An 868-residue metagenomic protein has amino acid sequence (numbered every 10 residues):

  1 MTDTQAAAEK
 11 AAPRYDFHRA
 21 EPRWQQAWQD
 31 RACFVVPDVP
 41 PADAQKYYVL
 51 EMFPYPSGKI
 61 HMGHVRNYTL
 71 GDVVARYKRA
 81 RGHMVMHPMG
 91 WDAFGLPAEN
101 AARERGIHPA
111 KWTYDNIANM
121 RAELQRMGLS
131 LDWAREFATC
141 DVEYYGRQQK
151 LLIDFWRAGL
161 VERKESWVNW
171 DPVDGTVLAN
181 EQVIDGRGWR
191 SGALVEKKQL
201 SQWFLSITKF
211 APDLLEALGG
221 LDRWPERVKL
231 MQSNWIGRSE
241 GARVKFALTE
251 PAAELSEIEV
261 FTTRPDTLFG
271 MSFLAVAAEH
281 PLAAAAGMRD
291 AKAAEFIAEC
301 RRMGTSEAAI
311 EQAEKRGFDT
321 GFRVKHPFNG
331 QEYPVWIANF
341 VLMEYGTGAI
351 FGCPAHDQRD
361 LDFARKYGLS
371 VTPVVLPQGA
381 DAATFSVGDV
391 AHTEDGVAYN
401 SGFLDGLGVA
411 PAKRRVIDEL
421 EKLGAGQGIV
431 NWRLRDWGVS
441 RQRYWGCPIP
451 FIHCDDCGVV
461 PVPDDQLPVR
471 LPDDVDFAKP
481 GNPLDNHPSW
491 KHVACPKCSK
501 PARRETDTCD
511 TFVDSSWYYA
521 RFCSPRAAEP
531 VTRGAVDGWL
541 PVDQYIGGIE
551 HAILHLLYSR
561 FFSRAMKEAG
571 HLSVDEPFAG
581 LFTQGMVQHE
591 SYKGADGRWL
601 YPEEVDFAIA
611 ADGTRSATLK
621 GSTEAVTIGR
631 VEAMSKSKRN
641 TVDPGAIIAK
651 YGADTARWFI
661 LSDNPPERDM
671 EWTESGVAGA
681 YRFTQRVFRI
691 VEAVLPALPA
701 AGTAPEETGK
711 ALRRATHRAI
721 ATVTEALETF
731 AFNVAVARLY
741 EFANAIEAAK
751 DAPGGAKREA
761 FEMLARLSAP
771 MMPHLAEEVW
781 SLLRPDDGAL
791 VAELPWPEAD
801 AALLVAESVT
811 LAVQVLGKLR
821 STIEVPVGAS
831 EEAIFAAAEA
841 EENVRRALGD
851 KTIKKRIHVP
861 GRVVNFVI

Functional and structural regions predicted by a protein language model:
T2-E9, R14, P22-R23, A27-R31 (+8 more regions): Residue patterns forming the tRNA-binding/recognition surfaces of aminoacyl-tRNA synthetases and related DALR
A6-L50, R79-P88, K111-R121, R223 (+2 more regions): Conserved oxyanion/phosphate-binding beta-strand-loop segments in alpha/beta enzyme cores
A12-Y15, R238-R243, L376-G379, F385-D418 (+9 more regions): Long, charged, mostly alpha-helical binding arms that flank functional sites
P13-F17, R23-Q25, R147-L376, P483 (+6 more regions): NTP-handling and nucleic-acid-processing catalytic cores
P37-I107, E136-L151, T262-T263, P327-F363 (+1 more regions): N-terminal catalytic cores of NTP/NDP-binding nucleotidyl/phosphoryl-transfer enzymes
D92, R157-W170, G428-C457, L557 (+5 more regions): Helix-rich, typically C-terminal accessory recognition domains appended to large enzymatic cores
R227-E259, M303-Q331, V335, W437-V439 (+7 more regions): Flexible, glycine/threonine-enriched loop-and-boundary segments that flank and lead into catalytic domains of large
I258-H280, W437, R443-Y444, T508-F522 (+2 more regions): Conserved phosphate/anionic-ligand binding catalytic regions in large, soluble enzymes, centered on
